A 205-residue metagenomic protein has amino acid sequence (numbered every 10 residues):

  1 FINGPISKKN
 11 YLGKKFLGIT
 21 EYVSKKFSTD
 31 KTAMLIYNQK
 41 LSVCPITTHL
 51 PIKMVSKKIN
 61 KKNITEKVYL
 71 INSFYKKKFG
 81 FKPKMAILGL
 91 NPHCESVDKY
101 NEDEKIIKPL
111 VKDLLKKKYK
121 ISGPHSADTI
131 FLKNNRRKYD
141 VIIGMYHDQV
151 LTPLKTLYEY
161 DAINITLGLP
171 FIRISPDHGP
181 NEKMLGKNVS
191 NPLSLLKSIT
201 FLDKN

Functional and structural regions predicted by a protein language model:
F1-N205: Anion-binding alpha/beta catalytic cores of soluble intermediary-metabolism enzymes, centered on
